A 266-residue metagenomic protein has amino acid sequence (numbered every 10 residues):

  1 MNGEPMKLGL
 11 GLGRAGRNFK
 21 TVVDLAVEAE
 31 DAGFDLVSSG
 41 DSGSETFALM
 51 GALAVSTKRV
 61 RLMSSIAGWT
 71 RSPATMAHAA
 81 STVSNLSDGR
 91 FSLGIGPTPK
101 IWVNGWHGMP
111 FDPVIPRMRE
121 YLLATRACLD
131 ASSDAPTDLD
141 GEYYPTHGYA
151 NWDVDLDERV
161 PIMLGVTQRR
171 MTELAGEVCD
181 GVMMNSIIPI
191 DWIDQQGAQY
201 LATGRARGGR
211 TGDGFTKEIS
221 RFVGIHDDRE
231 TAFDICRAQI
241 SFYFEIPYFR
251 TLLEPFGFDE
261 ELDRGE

Functional and structural regions predicted by a protein language model:
M1-E266: Active-site-adjacent structural elements that line small-molecule/cofactor binding pockets in enzymes
